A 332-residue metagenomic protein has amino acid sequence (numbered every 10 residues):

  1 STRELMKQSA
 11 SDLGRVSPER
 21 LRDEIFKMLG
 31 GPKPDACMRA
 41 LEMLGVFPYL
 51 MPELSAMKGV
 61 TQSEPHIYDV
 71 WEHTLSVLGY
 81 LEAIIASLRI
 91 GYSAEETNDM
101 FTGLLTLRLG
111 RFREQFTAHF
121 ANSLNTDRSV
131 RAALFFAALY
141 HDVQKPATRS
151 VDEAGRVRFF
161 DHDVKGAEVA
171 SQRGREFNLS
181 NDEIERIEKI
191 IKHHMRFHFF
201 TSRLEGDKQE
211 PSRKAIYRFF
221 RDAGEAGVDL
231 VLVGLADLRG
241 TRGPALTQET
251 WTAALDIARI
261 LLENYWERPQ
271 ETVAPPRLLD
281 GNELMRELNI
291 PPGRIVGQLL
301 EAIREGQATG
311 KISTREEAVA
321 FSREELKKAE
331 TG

Functional and structural regions predicted by a protein language model:
S1-R131, F135, L139, V143-D161 (+7 more regions): Glycine- and charge-enriched loop/helix tracts that form the active or gating conduit in phosphate/cation-handling
G30-M38, N122-R128, K145-A147, Q209-Y217 (+3 more regions): Short, mixed-charge, low-aromatic patches
L44, F177, A236, E287-L288: Residues at alpha-helix termini
V46, A83-I85, Y140-K145, R196-H198 (+3 more regions): Short, glycine-/Ser/Thr-/acidic-enriched flexible segments
V60-D69, E96-S129, L179-E249, Q270: Histidine/acidic-rich helix-loop-helix segments that form or flank divalent-metal centers in metalloenzyme catalytic
A133-L134, D229, T272, G281: Alpha-helical hydrophobic/aromatic positions enriched in membrane-embedded helices and signal peptides
L179, F197-Q209, G240-G332: Terminal helices and disordered tails flanking the catalytic cores of nucleotide-processing hydrolases
